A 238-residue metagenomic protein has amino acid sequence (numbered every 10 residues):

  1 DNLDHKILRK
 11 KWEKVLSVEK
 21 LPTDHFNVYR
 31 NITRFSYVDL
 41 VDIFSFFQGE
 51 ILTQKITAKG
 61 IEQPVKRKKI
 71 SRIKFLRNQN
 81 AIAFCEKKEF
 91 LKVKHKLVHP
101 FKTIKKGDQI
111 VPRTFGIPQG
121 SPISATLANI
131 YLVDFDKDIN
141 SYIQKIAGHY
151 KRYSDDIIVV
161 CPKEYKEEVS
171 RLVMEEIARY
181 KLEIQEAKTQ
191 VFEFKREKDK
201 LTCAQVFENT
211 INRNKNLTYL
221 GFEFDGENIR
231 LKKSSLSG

Functional and structural regions predicted by a protein language model:
N2, F35, E183, E223-R230: Short loop/turn segments at secondary-structure transitions that flank enzyme active sites
N2-S154, I158-M174, E186, N214: Conserved polymerase palm-domain catalytic core
V15-V18, F115, Q119-P122, A204-G238: Active-site and adjacent loop segments of nucleotide-processing enzymes that use two-metal-ion phosphate chemistry
I146, R179-Y180: Secondary-structure transition/capping motifs at alpha-helix termini and the adjoining loop/turn into the next element
V160-C161, F194, L220: Short His-Asn-centered micro-motif
R171, R179, L236-S237: A short, polar/proline- and glycine-enriched secondary-structure boundary/capping micro-motif
Y180-N216: Conserved catalytic core of two-metal-ion nucleotidyltransferases
